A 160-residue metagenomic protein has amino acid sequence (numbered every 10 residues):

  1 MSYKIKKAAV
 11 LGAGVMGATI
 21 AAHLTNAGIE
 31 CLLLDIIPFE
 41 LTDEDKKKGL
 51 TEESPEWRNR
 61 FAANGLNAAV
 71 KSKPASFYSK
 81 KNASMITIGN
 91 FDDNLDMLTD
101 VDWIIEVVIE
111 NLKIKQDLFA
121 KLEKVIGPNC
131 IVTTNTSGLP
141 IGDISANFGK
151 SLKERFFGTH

Functional and structural regions predicted by a protein language model:
M1-A68, V125: NAD(P)+-binding Rossmann beta1-loop-alpha1 motif at the extreme N-terminus of oxidoreductases
I5, G28-I29, T99, G127-N129 (+1 more regions): Short coil/turn connectors at secondary-structure junctions
L32-L34, T87-G89, I105, F157-T159: Hydrophobic/aromatic beta-strand patches that form the interior of the parallel beta-sheet core in alpha/beta enzyme
G65-G127: A structured beta-alpha segment of the ubiquitous adenosine-cofactor-binding alpha/beta core
N111-H160: Rossmann-fold NAD(P)-binding glycine/threonine-rich loop
